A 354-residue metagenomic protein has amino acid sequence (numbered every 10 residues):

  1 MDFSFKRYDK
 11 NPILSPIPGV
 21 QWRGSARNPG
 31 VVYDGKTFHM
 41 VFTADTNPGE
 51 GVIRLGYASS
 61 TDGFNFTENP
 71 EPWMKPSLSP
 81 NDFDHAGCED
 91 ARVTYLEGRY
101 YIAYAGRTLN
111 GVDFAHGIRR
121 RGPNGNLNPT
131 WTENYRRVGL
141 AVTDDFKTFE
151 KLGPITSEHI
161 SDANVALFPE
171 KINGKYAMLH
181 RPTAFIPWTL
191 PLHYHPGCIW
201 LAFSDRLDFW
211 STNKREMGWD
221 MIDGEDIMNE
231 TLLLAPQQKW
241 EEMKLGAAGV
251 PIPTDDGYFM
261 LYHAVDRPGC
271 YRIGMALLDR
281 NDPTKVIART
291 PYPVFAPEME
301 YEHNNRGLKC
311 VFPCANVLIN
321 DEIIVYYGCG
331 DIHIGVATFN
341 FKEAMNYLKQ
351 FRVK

Functional and structural regions predicted by a protein language model:
M1-G24, N28-A86, Y95-A166, E170-M243 (+3 more regions): Beta-rich carbohydrate-recognition and catalytic domains
E89: Acidic-residue sensor for enzyme active/binding pockets
C314-L318: C-terminal substrate/ligand-recognition segments
